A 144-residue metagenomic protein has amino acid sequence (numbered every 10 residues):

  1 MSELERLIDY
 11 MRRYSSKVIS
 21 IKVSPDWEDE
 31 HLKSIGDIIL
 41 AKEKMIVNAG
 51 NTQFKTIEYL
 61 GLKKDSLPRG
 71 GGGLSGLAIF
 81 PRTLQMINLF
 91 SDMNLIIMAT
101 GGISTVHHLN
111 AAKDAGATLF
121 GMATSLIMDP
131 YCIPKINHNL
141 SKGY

Functional and structural regions predicted by a protein language model:
M1-S15, S24: Metal-dependent enolase-superfamily TIM-barrel catalytic cores that perform enediolate-based chemistry
S2-E3, A78-R82, S104: Short secondary-structure boundary/capping elements
R12, K22, W27-D29, Q85: Active-site loop segments of alpha/beta catalytic cores
Y14-S24, F90-T100: Short beta-strand/loop segments at the ligand-binding rim of alpha/beta enzyme cores
S24, S75-I79, M98-G102, S125: Glycine- and other small-residue-rich loops at beta-strand/loop junctions that grip anionic moieties
W27-A41, F90-M93, I103-F120: Catalytic cores of alpha/beta
L32-L95, I133-H138: Glycine/Thr-rich beta-alpha phosphate-binding loop at enzyme active sites
I46-K55, G102-I103, H108-I136: Glycine-rich phosphate-binding active-site loops on the catalytic face of alpha/beta enzymes
